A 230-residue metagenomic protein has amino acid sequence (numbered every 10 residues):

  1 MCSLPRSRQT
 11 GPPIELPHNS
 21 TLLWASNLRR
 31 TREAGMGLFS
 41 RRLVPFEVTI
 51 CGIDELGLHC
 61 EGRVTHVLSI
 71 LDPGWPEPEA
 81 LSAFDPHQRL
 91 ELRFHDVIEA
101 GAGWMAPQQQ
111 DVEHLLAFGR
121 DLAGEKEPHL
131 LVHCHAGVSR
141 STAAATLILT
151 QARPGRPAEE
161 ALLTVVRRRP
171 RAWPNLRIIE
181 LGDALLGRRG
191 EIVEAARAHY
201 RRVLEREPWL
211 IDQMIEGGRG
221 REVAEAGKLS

Functional and structural regions predicted by a protein language model:
H18-N19, N27: Intrinsic-disorder-associated, low-complexity terminal segments enriched in Asp/Asn/His/Tyr and depleted of Lys/Arg
G37-A83: Glycine-rich, flexible N-terminal cofactor/catalytic loop recognition
R93-L130: Helix-loop module immediately N-terminal to the HCX5R catalytic loop in PTP-like cysteine phosphatase domains
L122-A152: Catalytic cysteine-centered active loop of the rhodanese-like fold, especially the PTP/DSP P-loop
A123-E127, T150-S230: PTP/DSP superfamily signal
